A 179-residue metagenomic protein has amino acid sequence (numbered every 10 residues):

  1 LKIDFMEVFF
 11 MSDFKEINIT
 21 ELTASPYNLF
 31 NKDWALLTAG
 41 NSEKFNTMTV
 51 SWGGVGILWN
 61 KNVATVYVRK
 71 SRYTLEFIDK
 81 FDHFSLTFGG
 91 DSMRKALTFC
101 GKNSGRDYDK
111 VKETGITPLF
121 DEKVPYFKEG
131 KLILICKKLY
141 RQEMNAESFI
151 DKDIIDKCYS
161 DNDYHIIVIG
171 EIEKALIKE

Functional and structural regions predicted by a protein language model:
L1-F10: Short, Lys/Arg-enriched N-terminal segments with co-localized hydrophobic residues within the first ~10-30 amino acids
M11-E179: Active-site-proximal mixed secondary-structure blocks
